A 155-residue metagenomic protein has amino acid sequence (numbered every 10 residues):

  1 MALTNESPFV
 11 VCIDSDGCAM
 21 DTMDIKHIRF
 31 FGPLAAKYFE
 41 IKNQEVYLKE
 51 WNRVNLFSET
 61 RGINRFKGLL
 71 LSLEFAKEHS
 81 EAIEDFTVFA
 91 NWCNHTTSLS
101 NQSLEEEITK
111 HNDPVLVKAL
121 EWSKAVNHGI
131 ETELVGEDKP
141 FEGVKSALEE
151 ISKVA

Functional and structural regions predicted by a protein language model:
M1-I13, S58, E78-E84: Non-catalytic pre-domain segments flanking phosphatase-related domains
C18-A155: Alpha-helical substrate-recognition element adjacent to the catalytic core
